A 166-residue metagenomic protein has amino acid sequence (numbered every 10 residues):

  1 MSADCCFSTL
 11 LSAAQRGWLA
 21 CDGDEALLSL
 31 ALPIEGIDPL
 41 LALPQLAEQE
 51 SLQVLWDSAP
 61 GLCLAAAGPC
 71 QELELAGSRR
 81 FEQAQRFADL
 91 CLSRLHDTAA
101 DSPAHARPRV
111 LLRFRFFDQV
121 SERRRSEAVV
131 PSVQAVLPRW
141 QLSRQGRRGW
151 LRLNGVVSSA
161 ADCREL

Functional and structural regions predicted by a protein language model:
M1-L166: Signature of the chorismate-utilizing enzyme
